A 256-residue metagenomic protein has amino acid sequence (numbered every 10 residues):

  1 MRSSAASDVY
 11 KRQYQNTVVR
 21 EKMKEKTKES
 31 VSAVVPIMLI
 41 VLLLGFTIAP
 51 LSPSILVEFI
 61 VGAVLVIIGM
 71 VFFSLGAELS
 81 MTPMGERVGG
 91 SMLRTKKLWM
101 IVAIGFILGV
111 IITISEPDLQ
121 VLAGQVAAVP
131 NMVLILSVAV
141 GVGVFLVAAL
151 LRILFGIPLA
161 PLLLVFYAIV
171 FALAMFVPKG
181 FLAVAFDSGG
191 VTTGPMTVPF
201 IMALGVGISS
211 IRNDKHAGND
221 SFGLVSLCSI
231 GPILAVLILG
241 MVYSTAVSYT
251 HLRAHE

Functional and structural regions predicted by a protein language model:
M1-Q13, H251-A254: Single conserved hydrophobic/aromatic residue that forms the stacking wall/gate of nucleotide- or nucleobase-binding
S7, L150-L164, G180, V184 (+1 more regions): Juxtamembrane and boundary regions of transmembrane helices in multi-pass small-molecule transporters and channels
N16-K26, V88: Cytosolic juxtamembrane amphipathic/interface segments immediately preceding and feeding into a transmembrane helix
V35-T47, G62-F72, I104-V110, V142-R152 (+3 more regions): Hydrophobic core segments of alpha-helical transmembrane domains in multi-pass membrane transport and ion-translocation
F46-L56: Short, hydrophobic transmembrane alpha-helix segments
V64-I68, P130-V140, T192-F200: Structural signature of hydrophobic alpha-helical transmembrane segments
E78-K96, V121-Q125: Flexible loop linkers connecting adjacent transmembrane helices in multi-pass alpha-helical membrane transporters
L98-I169: Helix-loop-helix junctions within the multi-pass membrane cores of secondary transporters/permeases
